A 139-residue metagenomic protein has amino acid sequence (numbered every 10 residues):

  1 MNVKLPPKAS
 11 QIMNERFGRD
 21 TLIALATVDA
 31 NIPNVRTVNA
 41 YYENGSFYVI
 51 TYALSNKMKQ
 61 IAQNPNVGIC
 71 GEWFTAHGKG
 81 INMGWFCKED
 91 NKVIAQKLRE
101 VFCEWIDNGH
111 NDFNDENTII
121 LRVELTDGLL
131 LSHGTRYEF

Functional and structural regions predicted by a protein language model:
M1-K4, T75-F139: Charged, gly/pro-rich active-site loop segments
M1-R19: Extreme N-terminal tail/first-helix region
K8-M13, I61-N66, W105-H110: Intrinsically disordered, low-complexity boundary segments flanking structured domains
I12-M13, T27, N34, V101: N-proximal short alpha-helices
N14-E15, N39, H110-F113: Short secondary-structure boundary/capping segments
G18-A24, V101-I106: Short Pro/Gly-enriched beta-strand edge/turn motifs at strand-loop
D20-A53, M58-I61, V67-G71: Short beta-strand segments
